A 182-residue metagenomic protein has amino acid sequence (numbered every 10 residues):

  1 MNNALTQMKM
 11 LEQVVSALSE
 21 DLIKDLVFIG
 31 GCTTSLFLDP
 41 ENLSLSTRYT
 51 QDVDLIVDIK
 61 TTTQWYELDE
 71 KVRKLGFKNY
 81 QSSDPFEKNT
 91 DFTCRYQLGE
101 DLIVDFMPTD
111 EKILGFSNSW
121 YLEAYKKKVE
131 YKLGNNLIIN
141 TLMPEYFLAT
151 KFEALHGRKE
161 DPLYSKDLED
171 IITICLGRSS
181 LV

Functional and structural regions predicted by a protein language model:
M1-V182: Compositionally biased terminal segments of proteins
